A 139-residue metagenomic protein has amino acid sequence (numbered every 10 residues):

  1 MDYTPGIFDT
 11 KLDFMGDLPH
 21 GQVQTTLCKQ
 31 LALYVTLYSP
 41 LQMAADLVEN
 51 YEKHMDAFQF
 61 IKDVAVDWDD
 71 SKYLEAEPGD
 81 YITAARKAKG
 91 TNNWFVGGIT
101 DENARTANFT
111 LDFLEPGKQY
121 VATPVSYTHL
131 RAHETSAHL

Functional and structural regions predicted by a protein language model:
M1-V48, A76: Glycan-recognition surfaces
T4, G97-D101, V125: Generic beta-strand/beta-sheet core signal
T10-L12, M43-A45, E52-M55, N103-T106 (+1 more regions): Flexible loop/turn segments at secondary-structure boundaries
L33-D69: Catalytic cores of secreted or luminal carbohydrate-active enzymes
V64-I82: Edge strands and adjacent loops of beta-rich recognition modules
G79-K118: Carbohydrate-binding surface patches
V121-T123: Beta-strand signatures of extracellular beta-sandwich domains
T128-T135: Conserved small/polar residues in nucleotide/adenosyl-binding loops
